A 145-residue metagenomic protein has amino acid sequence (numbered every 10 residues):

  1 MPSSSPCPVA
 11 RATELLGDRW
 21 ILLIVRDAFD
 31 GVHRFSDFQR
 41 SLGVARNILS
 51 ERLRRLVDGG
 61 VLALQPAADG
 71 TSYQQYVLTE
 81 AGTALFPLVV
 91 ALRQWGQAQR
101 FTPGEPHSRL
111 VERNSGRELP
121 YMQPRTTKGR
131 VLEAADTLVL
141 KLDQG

Functional and structural regions predicted by a protein language model:
M1-S4: N-terminal intrinsically disordered/low-complexity leader segments
C7-I48: N-terminal helix-turn-helix DNA-binding core of bacterial DNA-binding proteins
A12, L22, G59, L88-Q99: Alpha-helical linker/hinge and terminal dimerization helices associated with HTH transcriptional regulators
G17, A68-V89: Basic, amphipathic "hinge/linker" alpha-helix immediately C-terminal to the N-terminal HTH DNA-binding motif
L23-D27, V89, Q123: Short hydrophobic alpha-helical segments that form membrane-spanning helices or hydrophobic packing faces of helical
F35, Q39-A67, T71: Canonical helix-turn-helix DNA-binding module
V90, Q94-G145: C-terminal regulatory/oligomerization modules of transcriptional regulators
